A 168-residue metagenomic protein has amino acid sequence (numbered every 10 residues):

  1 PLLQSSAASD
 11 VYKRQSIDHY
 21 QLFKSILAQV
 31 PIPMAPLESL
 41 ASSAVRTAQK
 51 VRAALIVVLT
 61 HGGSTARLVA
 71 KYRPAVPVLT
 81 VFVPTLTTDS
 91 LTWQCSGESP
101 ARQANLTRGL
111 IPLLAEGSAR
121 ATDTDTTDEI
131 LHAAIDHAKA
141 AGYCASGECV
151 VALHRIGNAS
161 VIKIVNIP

Functional and structural regions predicted by a protein language model:
P1-Y12: Single conserved hydrophobic/aromatic residue that forms the stacking wall/gate of nucleotide- or nucleobase-binding
A7, Y72-P74, T107-R108: Short, structured coil segments at secondary-structure junctions
K13-A44: Long, charged amphipathic helices and adjacent flexible linkers at domain junctions
V30, M34-E38, L59-G63, A121-T124: Conserved phosphate/pyrophosphate-binding and hydrolysis machinery centered on Walker-type P-loop NTPases, extending
A48, L55, T65-A66, V78-V83 (+1 more regions): Divalent-cation
A53-R73: Acidic/histidine-rich
